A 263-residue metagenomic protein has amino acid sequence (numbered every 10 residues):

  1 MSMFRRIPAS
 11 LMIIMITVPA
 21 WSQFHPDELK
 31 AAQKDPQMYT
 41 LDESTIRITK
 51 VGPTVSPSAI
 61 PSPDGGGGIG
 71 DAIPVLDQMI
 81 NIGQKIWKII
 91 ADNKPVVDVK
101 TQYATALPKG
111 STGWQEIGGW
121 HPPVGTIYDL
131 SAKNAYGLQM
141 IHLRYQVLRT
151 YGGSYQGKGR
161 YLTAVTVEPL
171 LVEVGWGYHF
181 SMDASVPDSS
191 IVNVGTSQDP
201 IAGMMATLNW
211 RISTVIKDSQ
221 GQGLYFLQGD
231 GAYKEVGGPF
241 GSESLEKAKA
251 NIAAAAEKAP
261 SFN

Functional and structural regions predicted by a protein language model:
M1-P8: Bacterial N-terminal signal peptides that target proteins for export
I13-I14: Short, linear, compositionally biased motifs with a strong N-terminal bias
T17-P19: N-terminal signal peptide c-region/cleavage motif recognized by signal peptidases
F24-G68: Add "or lipid-surface remodeling" -> "...that mediate pore formation, membrane permeabilization, membrane fusion
F24-Q33, V99-N263: Mature extracytoplasmic or otherwise solvent-exposed domains
I48, L76-W87, L162, A184 (+2 more regions): Generic hydrophobic, helix-prone segments enriched in Leu/Val/Ile
S58-K100: Membrane-inserting effector segments that mediate pore formation, membrane fusion, or transient membrane insertion
